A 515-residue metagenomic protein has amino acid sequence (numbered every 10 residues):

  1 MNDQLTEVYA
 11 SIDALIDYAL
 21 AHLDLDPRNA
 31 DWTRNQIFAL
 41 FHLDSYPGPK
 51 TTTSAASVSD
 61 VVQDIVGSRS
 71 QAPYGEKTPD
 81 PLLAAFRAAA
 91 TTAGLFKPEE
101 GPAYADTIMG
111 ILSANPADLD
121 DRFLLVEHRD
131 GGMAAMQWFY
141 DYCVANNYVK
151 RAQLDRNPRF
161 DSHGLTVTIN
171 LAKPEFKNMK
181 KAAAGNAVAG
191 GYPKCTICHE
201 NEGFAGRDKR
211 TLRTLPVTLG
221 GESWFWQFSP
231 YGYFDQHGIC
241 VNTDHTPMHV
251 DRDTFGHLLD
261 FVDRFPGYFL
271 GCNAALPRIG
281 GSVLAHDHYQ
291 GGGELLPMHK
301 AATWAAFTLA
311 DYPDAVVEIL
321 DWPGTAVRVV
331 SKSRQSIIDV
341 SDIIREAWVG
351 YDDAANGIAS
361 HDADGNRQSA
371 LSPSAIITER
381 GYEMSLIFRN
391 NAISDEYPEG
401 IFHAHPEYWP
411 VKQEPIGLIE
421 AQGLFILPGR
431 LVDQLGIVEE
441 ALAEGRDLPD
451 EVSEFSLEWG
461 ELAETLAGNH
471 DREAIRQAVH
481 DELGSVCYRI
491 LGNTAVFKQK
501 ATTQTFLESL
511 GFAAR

Functional and structural regions predicted by a protein language model:
M1-P247, P323, I338-S341, A347-L424 (+1 more regions): Active-site microenvironments that recognize anionic phosphate/pyrophosphate groups
Y192, V283-D287, L295, D311-D314 (+3 more regions): Short alpha-helical interface elements
T211-R213, T243-L270: Helical scaffold of the NTase/Pol beta-like nucleotidyltransferase catalytic core
W226, L270, D287-Y289: Hydrophobic faces of well-ordered beta-strands that scaffold small-molecule active sites in alpha/beta enzyme cores
Q236-H237, N242, G280-L296, S385-I387: Histidine-centered divalent-metal-coordination microenvironment in nucleic-acid enzymes
D253, V262, P266-S282, G291-D352: Catalytic or ion-translocation cores adjacent to nucleophile or general acid/base/metal-coordination motifs in diverse
P277-A285, A363-A370: Beta-rich nucleic-acid/ligand-interaction surfaces
